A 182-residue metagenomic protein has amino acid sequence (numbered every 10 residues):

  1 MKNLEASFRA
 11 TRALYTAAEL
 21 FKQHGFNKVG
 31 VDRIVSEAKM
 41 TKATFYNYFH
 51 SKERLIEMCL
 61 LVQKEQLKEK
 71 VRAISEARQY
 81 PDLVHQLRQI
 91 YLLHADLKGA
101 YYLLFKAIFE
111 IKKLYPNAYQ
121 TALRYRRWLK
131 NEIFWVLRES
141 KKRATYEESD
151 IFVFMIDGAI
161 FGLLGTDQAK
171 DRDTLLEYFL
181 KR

Functional and structural regions predicted by a protein language model:
M1-H24, K28-E37, R54: Basic, helix-initiating cap at the start of DNA-binding domains
A13, S51-E57, Q66: Short amphipathic alpha-helical segment with a characteristic S/N-K-E followed by hydrophobic residues
A17, K39-F49: Short hydrophobic/aromatic patch on the recognition helix
K22, Y46-H50, M58, V62: Base-recognition residues in the alpha-helical recognition helix of bacterial helix-turn-helix
F49, A107-Y115: Short helix-capping/turn signature of helix-turn-helix
M58, R72-G99, F152: Hydrophobic alpha-helical connector segments
E65, L97-A100, Y115-K142, Y146-D150: Amphipathic alpha-helical packing segments from all-alpha helical-bundle domains
K106, R138-L180: Hydrophobic/aromatic-rich alpha-helical bundle segments in the mid-to-C-terminal region
